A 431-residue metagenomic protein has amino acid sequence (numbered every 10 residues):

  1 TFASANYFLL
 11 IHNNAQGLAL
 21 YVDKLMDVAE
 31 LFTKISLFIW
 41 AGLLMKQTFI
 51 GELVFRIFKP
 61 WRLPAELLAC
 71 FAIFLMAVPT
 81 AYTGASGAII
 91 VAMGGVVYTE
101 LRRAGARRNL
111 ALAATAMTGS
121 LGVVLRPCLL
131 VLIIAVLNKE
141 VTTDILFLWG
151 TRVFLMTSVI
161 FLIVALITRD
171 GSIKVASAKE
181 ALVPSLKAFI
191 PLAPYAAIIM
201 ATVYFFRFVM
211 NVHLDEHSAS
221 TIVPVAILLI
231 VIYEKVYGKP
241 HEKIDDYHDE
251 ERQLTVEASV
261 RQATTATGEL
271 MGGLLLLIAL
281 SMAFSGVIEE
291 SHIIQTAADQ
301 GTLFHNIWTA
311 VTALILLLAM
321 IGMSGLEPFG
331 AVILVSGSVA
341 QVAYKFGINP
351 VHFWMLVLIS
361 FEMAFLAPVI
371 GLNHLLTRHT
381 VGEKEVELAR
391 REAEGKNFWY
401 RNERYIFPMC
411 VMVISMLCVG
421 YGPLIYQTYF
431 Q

Functional and structural regions predicted by a protein language model:
T1-Q431: Alpha-helical transmembrane segments of multi-pass membrane transport proteins
